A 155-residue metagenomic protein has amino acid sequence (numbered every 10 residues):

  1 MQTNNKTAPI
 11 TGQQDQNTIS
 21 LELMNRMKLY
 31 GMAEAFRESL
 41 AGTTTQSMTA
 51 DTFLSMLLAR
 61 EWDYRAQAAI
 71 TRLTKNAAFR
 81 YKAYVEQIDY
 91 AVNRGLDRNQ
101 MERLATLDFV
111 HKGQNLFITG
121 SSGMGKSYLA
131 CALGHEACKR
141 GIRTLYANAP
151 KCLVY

Functional and structural regions predicted by a protein language model:
M1-M32: Charged, compositionally biased N-terminal leader segments and the immediate start of the first structured element
I10-Q13, N25-L29, T43-M48, K75-F79 (+2 more regions): Conserved phosphate/pyrophosphate-binding and hydrolysis machinery centered on Walker-type P-loop NTPases, extending
L29-Y81: Interdomain "pre-motor" coupling segment immediately N-terminal to P-loop NTPase/helicase cores
A83-L107: N-terminal pre-Walker A segment at the start of P-loop NTPase domains
L104-G113, S122: Phosphate-binding P-loop
F117-I142: Walker A/P-loop
K139-Y155: AAA+/P-loop NTPase substrate/partner-engagement loops
